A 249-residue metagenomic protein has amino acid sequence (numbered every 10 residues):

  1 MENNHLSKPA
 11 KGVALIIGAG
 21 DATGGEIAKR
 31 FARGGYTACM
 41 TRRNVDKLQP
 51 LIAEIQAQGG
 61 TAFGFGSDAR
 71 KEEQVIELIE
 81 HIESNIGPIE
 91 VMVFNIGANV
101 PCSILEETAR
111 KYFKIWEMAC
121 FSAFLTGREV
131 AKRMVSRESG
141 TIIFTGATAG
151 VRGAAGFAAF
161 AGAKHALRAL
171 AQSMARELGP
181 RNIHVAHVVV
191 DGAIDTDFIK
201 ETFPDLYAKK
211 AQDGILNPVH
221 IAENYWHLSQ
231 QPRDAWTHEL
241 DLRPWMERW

Functional and structural regions predicted by a protein language model:
L6-C39: Canonical Rossmann dinucleotide-binding motif of NAD(H)/NADP(H)-dependent dehydrogenases/reductases, specifically
Y36-P50: Conserved glycine-rich Rossmann-like NAD(P)H-binding loop of the short-chain dehydrogenase/reductase
V45-D46, G66-L78, A109: The beta1-alpha1 cofactor-binding region of Rossmann-like NAD(H)/NADP(H)-dependent oxidoreductases
S103-I104, K111-W116: Substrate-binding pocket helix/loop in short-chain dehydrogenase/reductase
G127-R128, Q172: A short, exposed helix-loop element centered on a Lys and neighboring polar residues
T141-A166, A171-Q172, R176-P180, I194: Catalytic loop of short-chain dehydrogenase/reductase
P180-G192, Y207-W249: C-terminal helical subdomain
